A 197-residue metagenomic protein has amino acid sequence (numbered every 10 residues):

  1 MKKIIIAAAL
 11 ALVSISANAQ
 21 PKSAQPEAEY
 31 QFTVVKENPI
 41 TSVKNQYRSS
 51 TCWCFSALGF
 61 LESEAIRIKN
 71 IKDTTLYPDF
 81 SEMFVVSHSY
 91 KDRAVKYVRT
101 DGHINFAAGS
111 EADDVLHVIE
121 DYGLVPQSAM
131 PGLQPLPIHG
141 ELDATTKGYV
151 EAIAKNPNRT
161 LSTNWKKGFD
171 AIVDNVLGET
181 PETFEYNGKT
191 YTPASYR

Functional and structural regions predicted by a protein language model:
M1, A17-E27: Basic/polar N-terminal segments that are highly enriched at the extreme N-terminus, encompassing both cleavable
I5-N18: Hydrophobic h-region of N-terminal signal peptides that target proteins for export in Gram-negative bacteria
S23-R197: Catalytic-core signature of thiol
